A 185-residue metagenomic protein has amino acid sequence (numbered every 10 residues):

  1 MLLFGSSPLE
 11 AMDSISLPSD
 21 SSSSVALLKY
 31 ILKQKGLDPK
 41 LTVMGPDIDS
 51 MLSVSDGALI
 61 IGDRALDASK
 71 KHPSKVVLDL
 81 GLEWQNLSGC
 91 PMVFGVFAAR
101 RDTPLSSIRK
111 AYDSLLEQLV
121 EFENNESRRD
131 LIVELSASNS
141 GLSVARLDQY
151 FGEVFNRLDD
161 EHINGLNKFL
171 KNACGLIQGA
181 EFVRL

Functional and structural regions predicted by a protein language model:
M1-S55, I61-D63, N164: Bilobed "Venus flytrap"/periplasmic-binding protein-like clamshell domains and structurally analogous long
L2, P91, V96, Y150 (+1 more regions): Residue-level preference for alpha-helix termini and adjacent loops
S6, Y30, V154-E161, L185: Surface-exposed loop/turn and secondary-structure junction residues enriched for glycine/proline
G36-D38, D160-E161, L176-I177: Short helix-capping/linker segments at secondary-structure and domain boundaries
P39-M44, S140-Y150, Q178-V183: Short, surface-exposed acidic
M44-L135: Pocket-lining segment of extracytoplasmic ligand-binding domains
P104-N172: Secondary-structure end/capping motifs
I163, L170-L185: Long, low-complexity C-terminal extensions of enzymes
